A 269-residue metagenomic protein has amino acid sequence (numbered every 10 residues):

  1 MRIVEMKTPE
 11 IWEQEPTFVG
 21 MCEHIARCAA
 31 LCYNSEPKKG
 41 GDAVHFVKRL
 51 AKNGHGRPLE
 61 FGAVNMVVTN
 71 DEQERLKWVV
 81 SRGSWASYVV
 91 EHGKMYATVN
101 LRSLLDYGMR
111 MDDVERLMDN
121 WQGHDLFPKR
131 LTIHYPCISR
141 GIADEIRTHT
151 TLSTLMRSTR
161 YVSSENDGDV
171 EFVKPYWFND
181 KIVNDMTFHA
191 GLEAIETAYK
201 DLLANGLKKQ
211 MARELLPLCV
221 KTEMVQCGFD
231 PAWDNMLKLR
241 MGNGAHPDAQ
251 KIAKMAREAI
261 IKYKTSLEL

Functional and structural regions predicted by a protein language model:
M1-L269: Family-specific signature for flavin-dependent thymidylate synthase
